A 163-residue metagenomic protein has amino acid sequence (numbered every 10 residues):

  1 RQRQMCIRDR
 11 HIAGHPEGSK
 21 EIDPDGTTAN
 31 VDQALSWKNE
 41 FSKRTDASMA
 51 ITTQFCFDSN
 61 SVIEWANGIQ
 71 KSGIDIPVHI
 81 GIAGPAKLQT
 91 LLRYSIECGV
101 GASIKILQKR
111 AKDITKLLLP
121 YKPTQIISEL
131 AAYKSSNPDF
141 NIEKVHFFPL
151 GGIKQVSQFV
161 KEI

Functional and structural regions predicted by a protein language model:
R1-I7: Short, small-residue-biased leader/transition segments that mark boundaries at the very start of proteins
Q4, F55-Q70, G152-V156: Active-site-adjacent beta->alpha loops and helix N-cap segments on the catalytic face of soluble alpha/beta enzymes
H11-D32, K112-T124: Active-site mouth loops of central-metabolism enzymes
A13-S19, Q54-D58, G81-K87, F147-G152: Active-site beta-loop-alpha junctions enriched in small/polar residues
D23-T45, S61: Active-site glycine-rich loop that binds ribose-phosphate moieties when present
K38, A47, I80, V145: Conserved, mostly hydrophobic/aromatic
R44-D46, Q70-D75, N137-F140: Short helix-capping segments at alpha-helix termini
I76-F140: Catalytic-face loop-and-helix region of soluble metabolic enzyme cores
